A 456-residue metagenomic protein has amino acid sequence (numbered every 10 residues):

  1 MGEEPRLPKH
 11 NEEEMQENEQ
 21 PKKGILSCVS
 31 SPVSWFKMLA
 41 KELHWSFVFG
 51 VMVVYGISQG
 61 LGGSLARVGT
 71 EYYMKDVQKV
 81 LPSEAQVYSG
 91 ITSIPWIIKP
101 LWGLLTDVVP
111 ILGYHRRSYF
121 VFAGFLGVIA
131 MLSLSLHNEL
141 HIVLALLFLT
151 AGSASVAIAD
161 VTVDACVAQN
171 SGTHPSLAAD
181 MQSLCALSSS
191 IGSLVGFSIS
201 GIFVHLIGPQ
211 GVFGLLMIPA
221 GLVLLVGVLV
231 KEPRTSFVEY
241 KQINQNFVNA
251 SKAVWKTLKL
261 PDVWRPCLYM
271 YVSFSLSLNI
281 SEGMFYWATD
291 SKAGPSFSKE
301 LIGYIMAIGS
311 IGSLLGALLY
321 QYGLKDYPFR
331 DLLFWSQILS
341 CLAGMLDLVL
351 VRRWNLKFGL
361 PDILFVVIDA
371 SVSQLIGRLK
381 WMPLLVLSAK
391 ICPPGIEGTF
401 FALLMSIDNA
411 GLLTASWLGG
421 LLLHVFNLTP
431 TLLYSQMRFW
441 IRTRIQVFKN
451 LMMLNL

Functional and structural regions predicted by a protein language model:
M1-F47, I129, S135-L146, A154 (+8 more regions): Intracellular loop-helix junctions on the cytosolic face of multi-pass helical membrane proteins
G50, K79-I94, S176-L184, M284-G312 (+2 more regions): Loop-to-transmembrane helix entry
I57, A130-L132, L136-A159, L356-P383 (+1 more regions): Hydrophobic core of transmembrane alpha-helices in multi-pass small-molecule transporters, especially MFS/SLC-type
P82-S83, G172-C185, K299-E300, L364 (+2 more regions): Loop-to-transmembrane helix entry/capping segments in MFS-fold secondary transporters and related SLC/MFSD carriers
T92-P100, S176-V204, M306-G312, M405-L418: Glycine-rich segments within core transmembrane alpha-helices of 12-TM secondary carriers
P95-W102, I302-Y327, W335-L348, L412-A415: Transmembrane alpha-helices of Major Facilitator/SLC transporters
L104-I111, L132-L136, S193-G214, Y320-D326 (+1 more regions): Transmembrane alpha-helix termini and helix-breaking/packing motifs in multi-pass membrane transporters
V121-L140, I338-G359: C-terminal ends and interior cores of transmembrane alpha-helices in multi-pass membrane transporters/permeases
